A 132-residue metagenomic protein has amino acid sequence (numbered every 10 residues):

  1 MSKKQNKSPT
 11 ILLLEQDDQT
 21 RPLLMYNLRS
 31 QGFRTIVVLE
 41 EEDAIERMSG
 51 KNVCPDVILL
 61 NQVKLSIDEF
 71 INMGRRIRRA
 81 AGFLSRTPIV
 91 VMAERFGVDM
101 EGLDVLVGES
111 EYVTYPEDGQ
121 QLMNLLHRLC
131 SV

Functional and structural regions predicted by a protein language model:
M1-Q19, R78, G82-R86, T114 (+1 more regions): Non-catalytic signal-transmission and effector/linker regions of two-component phosphorelay proteins
Q16, Q62, V91-F96, P116: Conserved active-site segment of CheY-like receiver
D18-V37: Two-component/phosphorelay signaling modules centered on CheY-like receiver
V38, Y112-Y115: Short acidic-hydrophobic, aromatic-tinged amphipathic segments that line or gate anion-handling sites
L39-V57: Acidic, metal-coordinating helix/loop segments flanking the phosphotransfer/catalytic sites of two-component signaling
P55, L59-S85, M100: Conserved phosphotransfer microenvironments
D68-N72, V91-V113: Alpha4 helix (beta4-alpha4-beta5 surface) of REC/receiver domains from two-component response regulators
